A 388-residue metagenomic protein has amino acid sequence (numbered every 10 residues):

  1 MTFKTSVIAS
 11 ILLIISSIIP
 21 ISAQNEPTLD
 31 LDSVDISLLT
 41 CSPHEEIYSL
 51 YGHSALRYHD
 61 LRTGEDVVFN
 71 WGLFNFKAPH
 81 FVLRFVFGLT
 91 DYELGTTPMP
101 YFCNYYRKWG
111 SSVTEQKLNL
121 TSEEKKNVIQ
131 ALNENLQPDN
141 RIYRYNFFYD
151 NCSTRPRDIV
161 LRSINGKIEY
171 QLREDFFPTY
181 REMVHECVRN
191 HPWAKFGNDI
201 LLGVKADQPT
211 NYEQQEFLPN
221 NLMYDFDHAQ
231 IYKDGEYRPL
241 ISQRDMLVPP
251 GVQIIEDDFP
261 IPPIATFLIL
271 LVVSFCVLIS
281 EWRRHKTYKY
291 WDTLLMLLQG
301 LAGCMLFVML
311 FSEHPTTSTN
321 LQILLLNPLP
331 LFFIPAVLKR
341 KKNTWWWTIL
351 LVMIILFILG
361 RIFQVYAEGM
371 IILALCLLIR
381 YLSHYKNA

Functional and structural regions predicted by a protein language model:
M1-E26, N387-A388: Bacterial Sec-dependent N-terminal signal peptides
P27-L31, D60-E65, N119-E124: A short, structured loop/turn motif at beta-sheet edges
D32-S111: Glycine-rich catalytic cores of cysteine/serine-nucleophile enzymes that process amide/ester linkages in cell-envelope
N75-G166: A cross-kingdom signal targeting lumenal/periplasmic-facing segments of multi-pass membrane and secretory-pathway
E134-L326, P330, K341-K342, M353-A388: Activation targets extended, charge/polar-rich intrinsically disordered C-terminal tails
P335-K339: A conserved acidic, glycine/proline-rich C-terminal tail/linker
N343-W347: Long protein-protein interaction modules used by eukaryotic assembly/scaffold proteins
